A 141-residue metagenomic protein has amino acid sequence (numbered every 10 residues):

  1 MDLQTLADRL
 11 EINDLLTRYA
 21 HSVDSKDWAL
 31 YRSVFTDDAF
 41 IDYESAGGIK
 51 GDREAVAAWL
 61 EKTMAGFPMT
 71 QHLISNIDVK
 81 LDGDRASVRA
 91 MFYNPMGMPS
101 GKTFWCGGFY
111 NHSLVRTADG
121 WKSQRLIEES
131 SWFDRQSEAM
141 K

Functional and structural regions predicted by a protein language model:
M1-D37: Short, low-complexity N-terminal intrinsically disordered segments enriched in polar/charged residues
D2, L6, G47-K50, G101: Charge-dense, low-complexity intrinsically disordered segments
H21-S22, D52, S113-T117: Intrinsically disordered, low-complexity regions enriched in Ser/Pro/Gly/Gln/His and often acidic
W28-N94: A solvent-exposed, acidic/Ser-Thr-rich amphipathic alpha-helical stretch
M64-K141: A beta-strand edge to alpha-helix "cap/lid" segment located at domain peripheries
